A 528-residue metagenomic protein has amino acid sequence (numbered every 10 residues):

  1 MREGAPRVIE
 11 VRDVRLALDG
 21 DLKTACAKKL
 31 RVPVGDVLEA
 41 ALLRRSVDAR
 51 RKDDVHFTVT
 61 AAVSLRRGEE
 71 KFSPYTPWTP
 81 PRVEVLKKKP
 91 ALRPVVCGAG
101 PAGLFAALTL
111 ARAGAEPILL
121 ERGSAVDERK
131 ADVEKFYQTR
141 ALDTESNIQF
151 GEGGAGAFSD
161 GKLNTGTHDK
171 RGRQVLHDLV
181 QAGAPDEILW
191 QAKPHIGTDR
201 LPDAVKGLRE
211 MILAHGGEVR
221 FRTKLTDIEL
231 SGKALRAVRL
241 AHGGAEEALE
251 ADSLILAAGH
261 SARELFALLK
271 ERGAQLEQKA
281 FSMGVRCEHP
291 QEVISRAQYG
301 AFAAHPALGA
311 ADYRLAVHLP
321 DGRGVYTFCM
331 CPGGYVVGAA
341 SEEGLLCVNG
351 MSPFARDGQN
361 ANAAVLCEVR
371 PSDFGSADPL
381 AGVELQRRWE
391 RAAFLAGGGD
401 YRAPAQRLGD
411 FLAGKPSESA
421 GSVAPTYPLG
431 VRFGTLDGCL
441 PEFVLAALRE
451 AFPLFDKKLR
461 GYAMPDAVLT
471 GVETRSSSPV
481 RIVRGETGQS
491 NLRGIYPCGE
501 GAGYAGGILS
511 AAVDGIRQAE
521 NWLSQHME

Functional and structural regions predicted by a protein language model:
R2-F57, A61-A182, D186-E528: Residues forming the flavin
